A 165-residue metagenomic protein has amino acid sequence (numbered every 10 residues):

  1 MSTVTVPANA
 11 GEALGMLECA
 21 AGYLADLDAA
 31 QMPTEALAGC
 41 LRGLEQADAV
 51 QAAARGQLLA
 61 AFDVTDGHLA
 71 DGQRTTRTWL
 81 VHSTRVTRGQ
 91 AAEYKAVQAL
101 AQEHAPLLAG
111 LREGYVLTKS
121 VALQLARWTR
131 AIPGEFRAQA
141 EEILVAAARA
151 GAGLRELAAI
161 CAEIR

Functional and structural regions predicted by a protein language model:
M1-R165: Conserved C-terminal region and hinge/linker of Rieske [2Fe-2S] proteins, especially in Rieske oxygenase systems
